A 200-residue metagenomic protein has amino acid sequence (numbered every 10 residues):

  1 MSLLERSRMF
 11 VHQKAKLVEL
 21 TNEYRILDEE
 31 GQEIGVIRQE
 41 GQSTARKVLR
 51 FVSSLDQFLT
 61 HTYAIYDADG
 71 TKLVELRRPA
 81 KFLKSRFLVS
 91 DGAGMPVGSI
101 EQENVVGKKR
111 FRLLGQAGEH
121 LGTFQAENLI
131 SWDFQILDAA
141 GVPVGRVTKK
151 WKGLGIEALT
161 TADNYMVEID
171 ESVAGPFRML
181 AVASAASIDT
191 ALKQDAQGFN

Functional and structural regions predicted by a protein language model:
M1-T62, Y66-L73, R78-R86, G92-V97 (+1 more regions): Low-complexity or membrane-interfacial segments used for flexible interactions
